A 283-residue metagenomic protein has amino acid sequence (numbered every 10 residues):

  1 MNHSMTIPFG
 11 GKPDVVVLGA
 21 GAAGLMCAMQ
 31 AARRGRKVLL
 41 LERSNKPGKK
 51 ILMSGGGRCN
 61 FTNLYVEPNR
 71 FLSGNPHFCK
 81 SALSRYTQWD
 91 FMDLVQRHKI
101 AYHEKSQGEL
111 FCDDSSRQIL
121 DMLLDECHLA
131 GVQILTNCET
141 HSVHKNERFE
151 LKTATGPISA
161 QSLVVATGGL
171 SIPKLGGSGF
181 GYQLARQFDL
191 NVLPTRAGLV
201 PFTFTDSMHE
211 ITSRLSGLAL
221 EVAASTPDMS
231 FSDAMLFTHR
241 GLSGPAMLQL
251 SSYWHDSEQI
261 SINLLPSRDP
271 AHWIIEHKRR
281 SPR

Functional and structural regions predicted by a protein language model:
G11-P13, T153-S162, S230-S232: Core beta-strand elements of the Rossmann-like FAD/NAD(P) dinucleotide-binding domain in flavoenzyme oxidoreductases
P13-L40: N-terminal Rossmann-like FAD-binding beta1-loop-alpha1 element of flavoenzymes
V16-L18, L41, T140, I158-K174 (+2 more regions): Short hydrophobic core segments
A32-G56: Glycine-rich FAD pyrophosphate-binding loop
N45-P47, L52-M53, T62-P68, A101 (+2 more regions): An anion/pyrophosphate-binding glycine-rich loop and adjacent beta-alpha core in soluble alpha-beta enzymes
R58-S106: Glycine-rich active-site loop/strand segments that organize a redox cofactor
T136-R148: A conserved short coil-to-beta-strand element within the FAD-binding core of flavoproteins
S162-M208: Glycine-rich loop(s) and the adjacent beta-strand/alpha-helix scaffold that form part
